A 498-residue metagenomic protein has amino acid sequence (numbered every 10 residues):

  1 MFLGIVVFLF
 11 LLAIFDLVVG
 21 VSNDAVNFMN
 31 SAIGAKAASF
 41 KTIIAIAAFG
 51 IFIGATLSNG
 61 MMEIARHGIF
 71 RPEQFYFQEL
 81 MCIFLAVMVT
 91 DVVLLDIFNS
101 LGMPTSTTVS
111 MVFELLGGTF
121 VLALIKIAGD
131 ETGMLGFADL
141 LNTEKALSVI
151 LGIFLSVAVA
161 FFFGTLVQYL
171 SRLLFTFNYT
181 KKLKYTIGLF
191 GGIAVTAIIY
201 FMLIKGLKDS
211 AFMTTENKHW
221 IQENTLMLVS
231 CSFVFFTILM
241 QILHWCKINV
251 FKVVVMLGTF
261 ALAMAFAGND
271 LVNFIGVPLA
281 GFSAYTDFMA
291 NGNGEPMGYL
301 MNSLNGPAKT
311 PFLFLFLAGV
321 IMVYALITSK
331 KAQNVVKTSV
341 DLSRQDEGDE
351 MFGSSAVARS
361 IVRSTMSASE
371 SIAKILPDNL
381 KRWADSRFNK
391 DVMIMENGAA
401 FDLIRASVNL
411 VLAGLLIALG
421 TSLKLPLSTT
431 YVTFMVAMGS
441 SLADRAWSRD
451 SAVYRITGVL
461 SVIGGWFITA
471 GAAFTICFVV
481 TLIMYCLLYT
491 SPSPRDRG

Functional and structural regions predicted by a protein language model:
M1-F2, F70-M81, A146-L151, K181-K184 (+3 more regions): Interfacial loop-to-helix junctions that mark the boundaries of transmembrane helices in multi-pass membrane
F10, Y76-A86, I153-A160, T225-S230 (+1 more regions): Structural signature of hydrophobic alpha-helical transmembrane segments
L17-V21, A25, I51-E63, V87 (+14 more regions): Transmembrane alpha-helical segments of multi-pass membrane transport proteins and ion-pumping complexes
V21-M29, A37, L101-L116, G268-F282 (+1 more regions): Short, non-helical or kinked segments that cap or interrupt transmembrane helices
A37-A47, G292, T457: Membrane-interface alpha-helices at helix entry/exit sites of multi-pass transporters
L174-I193, T214-I221, F233-I242, V253-V254 (+3 more regions): Intrinsically disordered, low-complexity non-transmembrane regions of multi-pass membrane transporters
L442-S461: Alpha-helical transmembrane segments
Y489-G498: Conserved small/polar residues in nucleotide/adenosyl-binding loops
